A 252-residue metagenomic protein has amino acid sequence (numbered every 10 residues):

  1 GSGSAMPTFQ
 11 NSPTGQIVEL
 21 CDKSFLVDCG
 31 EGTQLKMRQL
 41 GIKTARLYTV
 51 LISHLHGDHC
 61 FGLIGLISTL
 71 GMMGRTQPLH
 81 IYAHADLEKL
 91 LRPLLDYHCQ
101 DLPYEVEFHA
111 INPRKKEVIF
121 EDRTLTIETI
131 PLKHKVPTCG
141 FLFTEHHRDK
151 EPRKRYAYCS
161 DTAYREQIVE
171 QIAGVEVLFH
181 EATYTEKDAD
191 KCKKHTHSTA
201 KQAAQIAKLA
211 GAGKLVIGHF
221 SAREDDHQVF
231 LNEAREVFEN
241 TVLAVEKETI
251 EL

Functional and structural regions predicted by a protein language model:
G1-L40, F141-F143, D149-C159, V177: Conserved beta-strand hairpin/beta-sheet module of binuclear metal-dependent hydrolase folds, prominently
I17, N112-G218, D226-V237: Metal-dependent phosphodiesterase/nuclease catalytic metal-binding core
C21, L47, M73-P78, L209-V216: Short, surface-exposed connector motifs at secondary-structure boundaries
V27-G30, L47-H54, H59, H84 (+4 more regions): Active-site neighborhood of phospho(di)ester-bond hydrolases with catalytic His/Asp-centered motifs
E31-Y82, A110-N112: Active-site metal-binding motif and surrounding structural segment of the metallo-beta-lactamase
M37, L63, L91-L94, I168 (+1 more regions): Hydrophobic packing residues within well-ordered alpha-helices of enzyme cores
L63-L70, D225-E233: Metal-dependent catalytic neighborhoods of phosphoester/phosphodiester hydrolases
R75-N112, R223: Active-site neighborhood of divalent metal-dependent phosphoester bond hydrolases
